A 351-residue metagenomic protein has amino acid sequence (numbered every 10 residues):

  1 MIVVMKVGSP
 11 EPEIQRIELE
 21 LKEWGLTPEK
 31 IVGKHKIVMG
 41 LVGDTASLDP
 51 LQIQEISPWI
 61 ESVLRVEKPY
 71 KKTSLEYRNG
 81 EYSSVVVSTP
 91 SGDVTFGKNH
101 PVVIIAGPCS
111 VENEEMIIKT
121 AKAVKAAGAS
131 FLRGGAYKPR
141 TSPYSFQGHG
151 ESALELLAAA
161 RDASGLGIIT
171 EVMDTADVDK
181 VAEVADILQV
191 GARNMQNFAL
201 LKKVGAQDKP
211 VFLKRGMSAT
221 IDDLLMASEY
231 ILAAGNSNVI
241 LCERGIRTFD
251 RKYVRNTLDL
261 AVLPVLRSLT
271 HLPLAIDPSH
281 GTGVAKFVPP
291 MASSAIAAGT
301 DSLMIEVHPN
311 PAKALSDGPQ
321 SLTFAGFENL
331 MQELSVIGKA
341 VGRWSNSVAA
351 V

Functional and structural regions predicted by a protein language model:
K6, H149, G165-D177, D186-F198 (+3 more regions): Catalytic beta/alpha-barrel core
G8, V102-K119, S142-G148, G167-E171 (+3 more regions): Active-site mouth loops of central-metabolism enzymes
K68-I105, K339-V351: N-terminal amphipathic alpha-helix/helix-capping segment at the start of soluble metabolic enzymes
H100-V102, G128-S130, D162-I168, V184-D186 (+4 more regions): Short, well-ordered coil/turn segments that N-cap beta-strands
V103-P108, L132-G134, I168-E171, L188-V190 (+4 more regions): Hydrophobic faces of well-ordered beta-strands that scaffold small-molecule active sites in alpha/beta enzyme cores
R133-E151, P309-P319: Glycine-rich, proline-tolerant flexible connector loops at the mouths of alpha/beta enzymes
F146-T170, K203-P210, L260-A275, Q320-R343: Alpha-helix-loop-beta-strand connector modules within alpha/beta enzyme cores
Q207-V307: Catalytic alpha/beta core domains of metabolic enzymes, predominantly
